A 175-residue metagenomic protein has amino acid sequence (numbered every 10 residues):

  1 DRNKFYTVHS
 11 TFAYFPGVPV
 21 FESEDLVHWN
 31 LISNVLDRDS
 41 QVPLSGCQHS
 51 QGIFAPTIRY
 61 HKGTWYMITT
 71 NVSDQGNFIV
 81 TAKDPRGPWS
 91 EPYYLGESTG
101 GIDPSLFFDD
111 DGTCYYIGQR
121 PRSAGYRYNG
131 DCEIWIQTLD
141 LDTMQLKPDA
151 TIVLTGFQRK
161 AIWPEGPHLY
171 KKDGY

Functional and structural regions predicted by a protein language model:
D1-Y175: Carbohydrate-active catalytic/glycan-binding domains of CAZyme proteins, especially the secreted or lumenal ectodomains
